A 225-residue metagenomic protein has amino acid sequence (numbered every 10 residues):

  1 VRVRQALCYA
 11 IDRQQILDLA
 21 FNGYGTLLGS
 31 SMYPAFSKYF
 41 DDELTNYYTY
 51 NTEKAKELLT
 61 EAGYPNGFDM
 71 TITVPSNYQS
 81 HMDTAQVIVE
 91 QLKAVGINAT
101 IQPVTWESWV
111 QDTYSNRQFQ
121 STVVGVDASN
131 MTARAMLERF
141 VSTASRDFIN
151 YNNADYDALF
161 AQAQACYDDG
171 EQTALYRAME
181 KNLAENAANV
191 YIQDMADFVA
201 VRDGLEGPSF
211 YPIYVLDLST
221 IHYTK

Functional and structural regions predicted by a protein language model:
V1-G29, D69-H81, Y167-E185: Alpha-helical secondary-structure segments
R2-Q5, L17, Y48, A94-V110 (+3 more regions): Extracytoplasmic/peripheral linker and loop segments enriched in polar/acidic and small residues with frequent Thr/Pro
L7, I16, M32, F119-T122 (+1 more regions): Hydrophobic alpha-helical packing residues
D18-N22, S30-S31, T84-A85, A133-M136 (+1 more regions): Short, solvent-exposed loop/turn and secondary-structure capping segments
G23-T26, V126-S129, Q193-V199: Short, solvent-exposed turn/loop segments enriched in Gly/Ser/Thr/Pro and often Arg
T26-E61, Y78-H81: Structural transition elements
S37, K56, T60-A128, T143 (+2 more regions): Ligand/substrate-recognition segments at binding pockets and active sites
V199-K225: Long beta-strand-rich cores associated with HINT superfamily self-processing modules
